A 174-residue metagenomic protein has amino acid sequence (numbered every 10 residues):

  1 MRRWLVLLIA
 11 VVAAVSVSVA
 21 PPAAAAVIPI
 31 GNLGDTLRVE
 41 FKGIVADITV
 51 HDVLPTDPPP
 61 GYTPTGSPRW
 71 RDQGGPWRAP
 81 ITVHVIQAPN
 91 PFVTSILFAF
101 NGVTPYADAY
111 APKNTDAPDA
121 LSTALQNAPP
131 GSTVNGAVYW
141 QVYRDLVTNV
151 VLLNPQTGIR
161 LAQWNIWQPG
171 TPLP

Functional and structural regions predicted by a protein language model:
W4-L33: C-terminal region of N-terminal signal peptides and the immediate post-cleavage residues of exported proteins
A23-P80, H84-P174: Conserved functional micro-motifs across diverse proteins
